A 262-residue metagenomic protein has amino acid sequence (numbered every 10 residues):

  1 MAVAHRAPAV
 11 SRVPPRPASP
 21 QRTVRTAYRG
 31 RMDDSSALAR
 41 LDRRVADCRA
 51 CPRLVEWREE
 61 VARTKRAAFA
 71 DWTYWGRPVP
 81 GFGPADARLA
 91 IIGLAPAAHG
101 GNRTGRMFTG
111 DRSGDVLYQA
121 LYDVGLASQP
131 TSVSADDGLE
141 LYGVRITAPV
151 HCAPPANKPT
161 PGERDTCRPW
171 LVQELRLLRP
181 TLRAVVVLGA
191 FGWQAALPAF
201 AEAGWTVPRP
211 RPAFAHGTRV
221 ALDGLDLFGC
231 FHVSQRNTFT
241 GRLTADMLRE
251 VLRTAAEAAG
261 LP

Functional and structural regions predicted by a protein language model:
M1-R25, R29: Compositionally biased, low-complexity flexible segments
D33-L261: A polyanion-binding, active-site-adjacent surface
